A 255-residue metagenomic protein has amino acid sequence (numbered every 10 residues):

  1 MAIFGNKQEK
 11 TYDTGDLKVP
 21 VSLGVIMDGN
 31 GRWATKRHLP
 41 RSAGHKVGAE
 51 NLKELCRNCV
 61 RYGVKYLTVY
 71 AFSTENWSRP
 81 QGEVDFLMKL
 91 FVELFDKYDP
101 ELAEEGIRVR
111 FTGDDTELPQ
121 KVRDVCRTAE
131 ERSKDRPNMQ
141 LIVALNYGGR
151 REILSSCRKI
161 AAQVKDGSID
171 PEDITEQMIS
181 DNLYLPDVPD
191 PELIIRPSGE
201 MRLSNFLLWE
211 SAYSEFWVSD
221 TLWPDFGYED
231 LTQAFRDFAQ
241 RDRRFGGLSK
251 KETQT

Functional and structural regions predicted by a protein language model:
M1-T255: Flexible, compositionally biased loop and terminal segments
